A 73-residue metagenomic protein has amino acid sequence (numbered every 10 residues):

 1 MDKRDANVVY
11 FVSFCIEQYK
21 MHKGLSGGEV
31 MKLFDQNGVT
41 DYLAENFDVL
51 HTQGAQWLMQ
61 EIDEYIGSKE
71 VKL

Functional and structural regions predicted by a protein language model:
M1-G27: N-terminal acidic leader/helix
F11-C15, L43, D63-Y65: N-terminal, charged low-complexity regulatory/assembly segments
Q18, E29-L33, E61: Residue-level detector of alpha-helical secondary structure
S26-L50: Amphipathic, hydrophobic secondary-structure cores in small proteins
D48-L73: Long, compositionally biased
